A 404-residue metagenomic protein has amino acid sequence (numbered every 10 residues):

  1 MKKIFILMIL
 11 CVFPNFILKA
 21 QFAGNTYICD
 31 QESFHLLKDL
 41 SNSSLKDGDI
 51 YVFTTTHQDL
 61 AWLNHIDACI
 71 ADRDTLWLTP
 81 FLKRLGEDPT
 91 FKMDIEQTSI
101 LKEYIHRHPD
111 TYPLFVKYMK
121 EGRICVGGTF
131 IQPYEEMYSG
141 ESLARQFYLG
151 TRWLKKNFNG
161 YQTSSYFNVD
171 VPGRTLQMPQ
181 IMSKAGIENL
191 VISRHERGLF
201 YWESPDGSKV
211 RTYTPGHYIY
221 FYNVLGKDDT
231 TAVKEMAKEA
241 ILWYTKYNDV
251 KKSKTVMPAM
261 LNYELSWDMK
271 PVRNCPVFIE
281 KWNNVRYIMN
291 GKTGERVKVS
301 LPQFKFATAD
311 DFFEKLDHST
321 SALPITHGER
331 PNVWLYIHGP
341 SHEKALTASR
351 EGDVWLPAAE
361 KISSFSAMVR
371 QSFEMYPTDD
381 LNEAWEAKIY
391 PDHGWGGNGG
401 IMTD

Functional and structural regions predicted by a protein language model:
I4-F13: Sec-dependent N-terminal signal peptides
F16-A20: Sec/Tat signal peptide C-region and signal peptidase I cleavage site
Q21-D404: Catalytic-domain carbohydrate-binding cleft regions of carbohydrate-active enzymes
